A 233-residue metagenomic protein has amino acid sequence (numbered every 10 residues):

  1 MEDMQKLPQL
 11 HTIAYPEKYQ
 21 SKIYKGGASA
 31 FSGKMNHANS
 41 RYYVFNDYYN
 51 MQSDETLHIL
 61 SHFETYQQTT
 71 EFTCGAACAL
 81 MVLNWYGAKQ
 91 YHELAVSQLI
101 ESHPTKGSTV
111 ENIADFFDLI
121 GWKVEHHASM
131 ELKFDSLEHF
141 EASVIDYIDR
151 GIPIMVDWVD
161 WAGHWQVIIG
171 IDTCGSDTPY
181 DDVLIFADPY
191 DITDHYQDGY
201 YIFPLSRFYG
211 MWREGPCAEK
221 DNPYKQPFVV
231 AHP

Functional and structural regions predicted by a protein language model:
E2-F31, A38-N46, S102-P104, I171-P233: Noncatalytic regulatory segments and standalone regulatory/sensor domains
N36-P104: Active-site nucleophile-adjacent alpha helix/oxyanion-hole segment immediately C-terminal to the catalytic cysteine
T69-F72, M81, Q90, S102-T105 (+4 more regions): Solvent-exposed loop/turn segments at secondary-structure junctions within structured extracellular/periplasmic domains
T70, G75-A79, V96, T109-F116 (+4 more regions): Stable alpha-helical elements in mature extracytoplasmic
A79, L83-A88, E101, D118-E125 (+3 more regions): Sec-exported extracytoplasmic/periplasmic mature domains
K89-V96, E125-L132, V156-W158: Surface-exposed patches in mature extracellular/periplasmic domains of secreted proteins
T105-A128: Papain-like cysteine protease catalytic cores
E131-P189: Active-site-adjacent substructure of cysteine-protease-like catalytic cores
